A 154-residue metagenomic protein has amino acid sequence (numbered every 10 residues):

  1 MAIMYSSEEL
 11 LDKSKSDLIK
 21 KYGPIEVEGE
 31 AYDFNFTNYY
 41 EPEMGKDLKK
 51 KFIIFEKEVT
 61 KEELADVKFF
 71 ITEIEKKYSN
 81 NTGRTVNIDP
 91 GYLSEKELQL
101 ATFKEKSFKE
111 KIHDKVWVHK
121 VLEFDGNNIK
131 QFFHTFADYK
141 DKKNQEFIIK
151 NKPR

Functional and structural regions predicted by a protein language model:
A2-Y40, K46-K50, V59-I88, Y92-R154: Long, contiguous binding/interaction regions
E56: Residue-level detector of conserved, well-ordered beta-strand and adjacent loop positions that form binding/recognition
